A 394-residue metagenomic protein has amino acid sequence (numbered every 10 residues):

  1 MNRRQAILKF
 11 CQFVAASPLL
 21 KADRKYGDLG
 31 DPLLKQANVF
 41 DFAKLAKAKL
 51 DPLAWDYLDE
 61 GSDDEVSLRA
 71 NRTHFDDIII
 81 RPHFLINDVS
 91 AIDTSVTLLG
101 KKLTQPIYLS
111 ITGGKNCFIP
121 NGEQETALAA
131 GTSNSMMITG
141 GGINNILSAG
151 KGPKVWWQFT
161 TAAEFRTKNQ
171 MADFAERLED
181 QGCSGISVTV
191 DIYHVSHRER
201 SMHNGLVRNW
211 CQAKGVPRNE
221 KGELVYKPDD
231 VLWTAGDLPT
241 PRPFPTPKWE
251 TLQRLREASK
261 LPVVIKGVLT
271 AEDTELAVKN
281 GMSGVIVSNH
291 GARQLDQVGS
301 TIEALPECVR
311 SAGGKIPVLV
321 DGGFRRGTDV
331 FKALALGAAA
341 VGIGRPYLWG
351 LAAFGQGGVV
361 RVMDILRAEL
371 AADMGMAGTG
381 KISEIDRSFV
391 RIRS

Functional and structural regions predicted by a protein language model:
M1-V14: N-terminal secretory signal peptides and thylakoid transit peptides that target proteins across membranes
Y26-L99, R198, R208-Q212, P217-P247 (+2 more regions): An N-cap/entry alpha-helix motif that binds or orients negatively charged groups
D51, L109, A130, V188 (+5 more regions): Conserved, mostly hydrophobic/aromatic
L103-G140: Glycine-rich active-site/cofactor-binding loop and its immediate structural neighborhood
I107-S110, M137-T139, V155-F159, I186 (+4 more regions): Hydrophobic faces of well-ordered beta-strands that scaffold small-molecule active sites in alpha/beta enzyme cores
T132-M171: A gly/proline- and charged-residue-enriched helix-loop-helix capping module
F165-R166, A172-V320, L336-A338: Alpha/beta enzyme core
T301-E307, A352-L370: C-terminal helical cap(s) of enzyme catalytic domains, especially alpha/beta-barrels
